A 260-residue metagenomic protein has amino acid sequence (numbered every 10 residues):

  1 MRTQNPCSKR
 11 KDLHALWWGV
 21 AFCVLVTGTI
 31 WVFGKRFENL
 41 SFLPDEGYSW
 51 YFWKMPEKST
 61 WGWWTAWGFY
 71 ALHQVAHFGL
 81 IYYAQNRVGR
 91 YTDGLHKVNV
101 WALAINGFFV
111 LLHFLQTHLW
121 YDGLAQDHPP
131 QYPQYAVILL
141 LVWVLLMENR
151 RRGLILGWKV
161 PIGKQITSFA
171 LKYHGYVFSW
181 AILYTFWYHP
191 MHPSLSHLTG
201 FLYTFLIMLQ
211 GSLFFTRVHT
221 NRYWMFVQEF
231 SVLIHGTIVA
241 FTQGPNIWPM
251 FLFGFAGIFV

Functional and structural regions predicted by a protein language model:
R2-L115: An N-terminal, globular interaction/scaffold subdomain
P56-W64, L156-T167, L183-H192, I207-V218 (+1 more regions): Short juxtamembrane and helix-loop transition motifs at transmembrane-helix boundaries in membrane proteins
W67-I81, Q134-R152, L202-Q210, F251-F259: Hydrophobic cores of alpha-helical transmembrane segments in multi-pass inner/ER membrane proteins, independent
G79-Y173: Membrane-interface helix-loop-helix junctions at boundaries between adjacent transmembrane segments
N86-V88, L112-A125, T185-S194, T237-G244: Juxtamembrane "helix-exit" motif on the non-cytosolic side of transmembrane helices
V98-W101, I155-A181, T199, T216-S231: Cytoplasm-facing juxtamembrane segments at the starts of transmembrane helices in multi-pass membrane proteins
W120-D127, M191-F205, W224, Q228 (+2 more regions): Membrane-proximal helix-loop-helix units in multi-pass membrane proteins
Q210-V260: Intrinsically disordered, low-complexity segments enriched in Gly and acidic/Ser/Thr residues that form flexible
